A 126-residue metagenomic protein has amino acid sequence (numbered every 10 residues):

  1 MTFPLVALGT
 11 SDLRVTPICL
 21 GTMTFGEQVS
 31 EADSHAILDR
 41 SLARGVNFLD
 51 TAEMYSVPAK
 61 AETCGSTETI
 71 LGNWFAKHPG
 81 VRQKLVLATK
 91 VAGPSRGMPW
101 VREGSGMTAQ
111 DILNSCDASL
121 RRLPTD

Functional and structural regions predicted by a protein language model:
M1-V86: N-terminal binding-site loop/beta-alpha segment at the start of enzyme catalytic domains that lines or forms
S41, K90, R122: Conserved catalytic core of Hanks-type protein kinase domains
M54, G93, T125: Flexible cofactor-recognition loop at the NAD(P)H-binding site of Rossmann-like short-chain dehydrogenase/reductase
Y55-A59, S95-W100: A short acidic, helix-capping loop that chelates divalent metal ions and anchors anionic groups
Q83-S95: A short, structured active-site edge motif that brings together acidic residues
R96-D126: Glycine/proline-rich, positively charged, aromatic-decorated active-site loop/lid region on the catalytic face
